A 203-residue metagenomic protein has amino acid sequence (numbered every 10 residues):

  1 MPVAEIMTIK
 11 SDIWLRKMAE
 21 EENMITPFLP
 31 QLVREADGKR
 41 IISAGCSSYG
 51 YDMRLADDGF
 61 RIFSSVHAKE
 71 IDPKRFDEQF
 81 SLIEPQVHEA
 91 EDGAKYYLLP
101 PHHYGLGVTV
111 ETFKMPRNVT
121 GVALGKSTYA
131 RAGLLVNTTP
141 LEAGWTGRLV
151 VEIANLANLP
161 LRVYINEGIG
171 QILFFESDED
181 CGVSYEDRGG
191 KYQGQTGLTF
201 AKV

Functional and structural regions predicted by a protein language model:
P2-V203: Non-catalytic terminal segments and appended small domains
